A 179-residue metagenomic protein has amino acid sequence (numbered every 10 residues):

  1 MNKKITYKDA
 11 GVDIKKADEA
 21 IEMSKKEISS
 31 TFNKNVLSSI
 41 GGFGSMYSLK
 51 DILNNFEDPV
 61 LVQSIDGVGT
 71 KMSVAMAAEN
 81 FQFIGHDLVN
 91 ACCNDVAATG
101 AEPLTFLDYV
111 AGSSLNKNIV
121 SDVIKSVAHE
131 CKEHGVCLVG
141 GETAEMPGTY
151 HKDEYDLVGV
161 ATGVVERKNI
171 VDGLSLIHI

Functional and structural regions predicted by a protein language model:
N2-A98, G135, V139, E145-P147 (+2 more regions): N-terminal glycine-rich phosphate/pyrophosphate-binding loops that anchor nucleotide-derived ligands and cofactors
K8, A77-Q82, G112-V123: Glycine-rich tight-turn/loop motif centered on a GG-T
D66-G69, Y109-K117, E142-G148, G163-E166: Acidic, glycine-rich active-site loops and adjacent beta-strand->loop/helix elements that engage anionic groups
E102-V110: Short, conserved phosphate-binding/catalytic loop or strand-edge motifs used in phosphoryl-/nucleotidyl-transfer
L115-I119, G148-E154, N169-G173: Short acidic, glycine/serine/threonine-rich loops at helix termini
D122-A144, V165: A glycine-rich helix N-cap at a beta->alpha junction
D153-V165: Fold-level recognition of mixed alpha/beta catalytic cores in primary-metabolism enzymes, strongest
I177-I179: Conserved small/polar residues in nucleotide/adenosyl-binding loops
